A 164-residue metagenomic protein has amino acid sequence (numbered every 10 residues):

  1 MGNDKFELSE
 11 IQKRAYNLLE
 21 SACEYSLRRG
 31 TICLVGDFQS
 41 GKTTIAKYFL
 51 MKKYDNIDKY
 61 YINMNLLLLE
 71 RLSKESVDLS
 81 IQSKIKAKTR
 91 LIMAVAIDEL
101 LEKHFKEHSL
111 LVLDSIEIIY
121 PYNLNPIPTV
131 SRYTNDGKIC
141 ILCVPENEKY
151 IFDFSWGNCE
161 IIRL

Functional and structural regions predicted by a protein language model:
M1-C23: N-terminal pre-Walker A segment at the start of P-loop NTPase domains
L27-A46: Walker A/P-loop nucleotide-binding motif
R29-C33, L110-V112, I139-I141: Residue-level preference for the first positions of well-ordered beta-strands
V35-S40, L66-L67, C143-K149: Short beta-alpha junction loops
K42-K59: P-loop NTPase Walker A phosphate-binding motif
D55-I81: AAA+/P-loop NTPase substrate/partner-engagement loops
S73-R132: Conserved nucleotide-sensing/catalytic segment adjacent to the nucleotide-binding pocket in NTP-handling enzymes
I116-L164: Replace "adjacent to P-loop NTPase cores in ATP/GTP-dependent enzymes" with "adjacent to NTP-binding cores
